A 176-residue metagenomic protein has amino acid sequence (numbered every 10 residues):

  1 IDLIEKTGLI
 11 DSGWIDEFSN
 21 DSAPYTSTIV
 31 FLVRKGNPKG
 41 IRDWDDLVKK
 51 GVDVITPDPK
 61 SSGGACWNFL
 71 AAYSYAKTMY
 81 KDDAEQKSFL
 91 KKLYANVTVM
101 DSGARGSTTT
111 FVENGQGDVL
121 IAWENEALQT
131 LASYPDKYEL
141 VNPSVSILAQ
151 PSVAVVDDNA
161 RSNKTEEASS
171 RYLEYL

Functional and structural regions predicted by a protein language model:
I1-S61: N-terminal segment of the mature folded domain
L3, K39-R42, G63-W67, A71 (+7 more regions): Extracytoplasmic/secreted proteins, especially bacterial periplasmic and envelope-associated proteins
L3-T7, L47-D53, Y75-T78, N114 (+3 more regions): Structured segments of extracytoplasmic/periplasmic soluble domains in secreted or envelope-associated proteins
W14-P24, D45, L131-I147: Short beta-strand->loop
F18, V33-K35, V52-M79, L93-T98 (+1 more regions): Short beta-strand->loop
I29-N37, Q150-E167: A bilobed periplasmic-binding-protein/Venus flytrap-type ligand-binding module shared by bacterial periplasmic
M79-S144, S152: Ligand-binding pocket segment of bilobal, Venus flytrap-like solute-binding proteins
P135, E139, N163, E167 (+1 more regions): Surface-exposed substrate-engagement region within the catalytic domains of secreted or surface-exposed extracellular
